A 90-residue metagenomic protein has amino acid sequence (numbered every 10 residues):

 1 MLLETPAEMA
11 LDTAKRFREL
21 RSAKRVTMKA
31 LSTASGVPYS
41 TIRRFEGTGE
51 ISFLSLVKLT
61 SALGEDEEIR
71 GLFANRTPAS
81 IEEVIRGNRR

Functional and structural regions predicted by a protein language model:
M1-A23, L72: A short, Lys/Arg-rich alpha-helix, primarily the initiator
K15-L31, N88-R90: Short basic helix-loop element that most often maps to the first helix and adjoining turn of HTH DNA-binding modules
R25-R43: Short alpha-helical DNA-recognition segment
A34, L59, L72-R76: Short acidic/histidine-centered micro-motifs embedded in hydrophobic/aromatic stretches that mark compact functional
T48-S61: Short, basic-rich loop-to-helix N-cap that marks the start of a DNA-contacting helix
R70-R90: Short, charged recognition helix plus adjacent turn of helix-turn-helix-like nucleic-acid-binding domains
